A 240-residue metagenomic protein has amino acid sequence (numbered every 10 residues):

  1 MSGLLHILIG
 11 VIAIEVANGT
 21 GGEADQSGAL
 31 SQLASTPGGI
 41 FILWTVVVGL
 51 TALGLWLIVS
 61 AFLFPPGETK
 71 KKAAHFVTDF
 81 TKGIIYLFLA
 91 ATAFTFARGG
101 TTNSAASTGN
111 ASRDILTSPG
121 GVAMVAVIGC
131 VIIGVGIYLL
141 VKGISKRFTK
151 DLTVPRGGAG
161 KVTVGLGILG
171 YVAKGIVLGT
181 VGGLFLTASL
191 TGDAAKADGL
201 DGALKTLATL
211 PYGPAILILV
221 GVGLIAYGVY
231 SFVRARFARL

Functional and structural regions predicted by a protein language model:
M1-H6, A73-Y86, L166-I176: Alpha-helical transmembrane segments and their helix-start/interface "positive-inside/aromatic belt" motifs in integral
M1-T45, G49-T51, K71, A235: An N-terminus-focused feature that recognizes amino-terminal "leader" regions
L8, I12, G38-S145: Hydrophobic, ordered structural segments
N18-G28, G100-N110, T149-T153, G192-D201: Peri-membrane helix termini and adjoining interfacial loops of integral membrane proteins
S27-L33, N110-I115, A194-A215: Short, membrane-exposed interhelical loops at transmembrane-helix boundaries
A90-A106, G175-A194: Alpha-helical transmembrane segments and their membrane-interface junctions in multi-pass membrane proteins
M124-I137, L204-R236, L240: Alpha-helical transmembrane segments and their immediate juxtamembrane interface regions
F148-V164: Juxtamembrane inter-helical linkers in multi-pass membrane proteins
